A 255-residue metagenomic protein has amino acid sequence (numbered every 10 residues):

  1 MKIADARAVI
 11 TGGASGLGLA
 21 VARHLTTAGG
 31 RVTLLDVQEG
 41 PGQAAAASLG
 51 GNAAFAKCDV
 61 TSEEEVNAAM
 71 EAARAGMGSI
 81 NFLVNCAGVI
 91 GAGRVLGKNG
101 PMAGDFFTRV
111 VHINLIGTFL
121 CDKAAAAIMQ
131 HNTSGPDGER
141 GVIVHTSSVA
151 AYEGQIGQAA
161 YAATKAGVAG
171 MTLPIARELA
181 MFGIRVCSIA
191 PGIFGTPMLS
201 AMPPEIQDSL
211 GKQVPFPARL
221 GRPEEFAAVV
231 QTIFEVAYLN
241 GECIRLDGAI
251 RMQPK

Functional and structural regions predicted by a protein language model:
K2, R222-L246, R251: C-terminal substrate-recognition "lid" of short-chain dehydrogenase/reductases
K2-T33: Canonical Rossmann dinucleotide-binding motif of NAD(H)/NADP(H)-dependent dehydrogenases/reductases, specifically
N67, I90-T108, H131-D137, G157-A160 (+1 more regions): Conserved mid-core segment of classical short-chain dehydrogenase/reductases
V89, G100-L120, V144, V168: Catalytic Tyr-X3-Lys loop
D122, T164: Active-site helix of classical SDR
A127, A176-E178: Alpha-helical segment proximal to the catalytic Tyr-Lys
S148: Residue(s) in the substrate-gating loop at a strand-loop-helix junction that position the organic substrate next
A180, R185, L239-E242: Short, small/polar-rich loop/turn modules that mediate ligand/substrate recognition or access, typified
